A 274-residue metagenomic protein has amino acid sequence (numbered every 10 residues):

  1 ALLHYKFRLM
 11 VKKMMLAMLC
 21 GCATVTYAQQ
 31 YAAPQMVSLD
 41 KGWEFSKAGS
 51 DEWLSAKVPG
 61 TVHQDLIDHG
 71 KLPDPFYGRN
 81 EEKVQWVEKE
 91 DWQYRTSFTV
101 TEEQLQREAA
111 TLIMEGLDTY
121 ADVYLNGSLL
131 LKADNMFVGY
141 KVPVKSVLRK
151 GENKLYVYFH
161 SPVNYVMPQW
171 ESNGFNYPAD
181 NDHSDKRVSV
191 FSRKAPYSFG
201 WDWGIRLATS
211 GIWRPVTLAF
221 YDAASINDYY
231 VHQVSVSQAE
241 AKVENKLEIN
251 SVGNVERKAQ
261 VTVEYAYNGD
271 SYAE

Functional and structural regions predicted by a protein language model:
A1-Y31: Bacterial Sec-dependent N-terminal signal peptides
Q29-S55, H63-D65: N-terminal pre-domain segments of enzymes
Y31, Q35, S46, K89-S225 (+2 more regions): Accessory beta-strand-rich segments of carbohydrate-active enzymes
A33-P34, V84-K89, Q233-E240: Short, solvent-exposed beta-strand/turn "edge" segments of beta-rich domains on protein surfaces
D74-Q85: Surface-exposed, low-complexity/disordered Ser/Thr/Gly/Pro/Asn-rich loops and linkers
V123-L125, E240-E274: Beta-strand-rich binding/interaction modules
A219-N254: Surface beta-strand/loop "capping" patches
